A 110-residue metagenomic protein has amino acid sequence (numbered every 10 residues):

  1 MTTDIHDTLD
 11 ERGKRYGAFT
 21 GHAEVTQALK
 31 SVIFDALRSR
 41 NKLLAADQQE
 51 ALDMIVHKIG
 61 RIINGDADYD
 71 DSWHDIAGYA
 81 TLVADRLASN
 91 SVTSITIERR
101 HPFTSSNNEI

Functional and structural regions predicted by a protein language model:
M1-I110: Intrinsically disordered, low-complexity regulatory regions that flank transcription factor DNA-binding cores
